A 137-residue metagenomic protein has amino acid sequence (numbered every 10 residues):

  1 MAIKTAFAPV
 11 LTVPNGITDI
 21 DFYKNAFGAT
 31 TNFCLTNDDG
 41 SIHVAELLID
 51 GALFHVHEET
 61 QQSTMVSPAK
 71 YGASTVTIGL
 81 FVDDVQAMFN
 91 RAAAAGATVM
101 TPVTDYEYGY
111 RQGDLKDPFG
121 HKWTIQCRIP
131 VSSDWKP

Functional and structural regions predicted by a protein language model:
M1-L11, I20-K116, Q126-P137: Vicinal oxygen chelate
F119: C-terminal catalytic core of tyrosine-transesterase DNA break-rejoin enzymes
